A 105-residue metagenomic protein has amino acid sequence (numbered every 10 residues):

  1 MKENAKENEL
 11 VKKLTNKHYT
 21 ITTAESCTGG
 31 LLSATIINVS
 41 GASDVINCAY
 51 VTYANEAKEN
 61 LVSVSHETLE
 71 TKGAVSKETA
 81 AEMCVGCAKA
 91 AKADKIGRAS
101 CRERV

Functional and structural regions predicted by a protein language model:
M1-R104: Short alpha-helical segments enriched in small residues
